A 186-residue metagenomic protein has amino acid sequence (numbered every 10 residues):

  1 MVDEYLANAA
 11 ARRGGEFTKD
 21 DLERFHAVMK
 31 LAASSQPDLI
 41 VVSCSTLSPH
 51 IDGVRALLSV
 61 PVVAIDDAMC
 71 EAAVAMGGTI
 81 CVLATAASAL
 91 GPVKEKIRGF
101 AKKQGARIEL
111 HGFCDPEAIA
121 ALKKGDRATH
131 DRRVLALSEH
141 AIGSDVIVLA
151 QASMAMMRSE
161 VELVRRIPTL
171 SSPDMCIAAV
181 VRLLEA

Functional and structural regions predicted by a protein language model:
M1-A186: Non-catalytic structural scaffold of enzyme domains
